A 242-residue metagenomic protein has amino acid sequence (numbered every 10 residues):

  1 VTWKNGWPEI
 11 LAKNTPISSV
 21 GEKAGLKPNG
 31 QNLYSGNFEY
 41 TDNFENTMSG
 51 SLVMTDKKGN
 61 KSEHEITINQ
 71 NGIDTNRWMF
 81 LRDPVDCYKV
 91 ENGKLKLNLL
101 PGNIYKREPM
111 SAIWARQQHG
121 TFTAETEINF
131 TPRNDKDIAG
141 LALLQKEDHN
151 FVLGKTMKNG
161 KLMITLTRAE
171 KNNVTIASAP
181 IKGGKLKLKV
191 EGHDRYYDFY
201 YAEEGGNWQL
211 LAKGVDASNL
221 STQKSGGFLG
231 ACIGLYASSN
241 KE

Functional and structural regions predicted by a protein language model:
W3-E242: Extracellular glycan-recognition regions
